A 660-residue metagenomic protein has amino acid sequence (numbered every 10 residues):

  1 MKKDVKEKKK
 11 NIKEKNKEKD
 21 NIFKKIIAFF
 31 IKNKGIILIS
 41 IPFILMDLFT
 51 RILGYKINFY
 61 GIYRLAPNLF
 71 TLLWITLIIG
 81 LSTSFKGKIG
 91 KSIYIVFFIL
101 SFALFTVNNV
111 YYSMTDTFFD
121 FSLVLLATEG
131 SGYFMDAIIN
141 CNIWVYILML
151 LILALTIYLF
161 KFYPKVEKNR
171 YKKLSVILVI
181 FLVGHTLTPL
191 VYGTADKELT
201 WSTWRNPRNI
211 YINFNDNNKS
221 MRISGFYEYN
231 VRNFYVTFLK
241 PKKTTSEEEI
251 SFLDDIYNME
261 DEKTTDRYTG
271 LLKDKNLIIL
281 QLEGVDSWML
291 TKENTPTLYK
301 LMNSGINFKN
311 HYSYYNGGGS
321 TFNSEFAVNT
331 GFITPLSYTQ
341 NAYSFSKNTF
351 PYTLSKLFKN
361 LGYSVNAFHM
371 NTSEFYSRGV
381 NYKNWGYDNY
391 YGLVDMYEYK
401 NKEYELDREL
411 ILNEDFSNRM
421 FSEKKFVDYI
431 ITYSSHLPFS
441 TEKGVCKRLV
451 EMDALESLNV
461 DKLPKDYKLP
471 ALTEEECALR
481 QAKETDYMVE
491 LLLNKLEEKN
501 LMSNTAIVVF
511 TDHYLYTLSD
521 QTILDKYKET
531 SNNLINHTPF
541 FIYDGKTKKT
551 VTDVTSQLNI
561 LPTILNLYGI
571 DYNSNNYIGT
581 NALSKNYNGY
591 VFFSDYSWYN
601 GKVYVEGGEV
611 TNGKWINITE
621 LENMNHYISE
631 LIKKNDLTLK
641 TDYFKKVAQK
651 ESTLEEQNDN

Functional and structural regions predicted by a protein language model:
K2-I31: Membrane-interfacial, low-structure loops and terminal tails that flank and connect transmembrane helices in multi-pass
E7, I12, N16, F43 (+5 more regions): Short linear motifs centered on Gly/Pro in flexible linkers and helix caps
N21-V231: Transmembrane and membrane-interface helices of multi-pass, inner-membrane envelope-modifying transferases
L125, T245-E248, T555, Y577: Short coil/turn linker and secondary-structure boundary residues
E228-P241: Lumenal/periplasmic acceptor-binding loop at the mouth of the active site in multi-pass, GT-C-fold membrane enzymes
P241-N258: Helix-hairpin-helix/helix-loop-helix acidic hairpins
D254-N660: Solvent-exposed soluble domains appended to multi-pass membrane proteins
